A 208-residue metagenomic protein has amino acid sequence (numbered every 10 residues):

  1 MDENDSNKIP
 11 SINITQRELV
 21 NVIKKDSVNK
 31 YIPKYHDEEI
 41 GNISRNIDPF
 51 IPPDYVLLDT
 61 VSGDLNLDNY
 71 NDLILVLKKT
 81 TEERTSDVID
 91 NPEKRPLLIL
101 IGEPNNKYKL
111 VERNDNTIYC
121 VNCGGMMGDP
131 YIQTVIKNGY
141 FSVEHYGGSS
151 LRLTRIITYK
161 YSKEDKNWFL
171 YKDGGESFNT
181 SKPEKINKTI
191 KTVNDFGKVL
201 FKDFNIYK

Functional and structural regions predicted by a protein language model:
M1-K30, Y131-K208: Acidic, small-residue rich beta-repeat scaffolds with periodic aromatic anchors
T15-P53, N105-M126, K172: Blade-edge motifs of beta-propeller repeat domains
V56-L67, G128-K137: Beta-propeller blade termini
L58, R95-L97, T154: Repetitive beta-architecture junctions, highlighting loop-to-beta-strand starts across blade-like repeats
V61-Y70, L77-R84, D90-N91, P104: Generic signature of mature, soluble extracytoplasmic domains
L65-K78, V135-H145: Acidic/hydrophobic-patterned starts of short beta strands in beta-sheet-rich repeat architectures
E83-N114, Y159-K160: Beta-propeller blade repeat segments, especially FG-GAP/WD-type strand-to-loop junctions in 6- to 7-bladed propeller
R95, N106-N116, G128-N138, S142: Long, charged/polar, surface-exposed segments that mediate recognition or autoinhibition
